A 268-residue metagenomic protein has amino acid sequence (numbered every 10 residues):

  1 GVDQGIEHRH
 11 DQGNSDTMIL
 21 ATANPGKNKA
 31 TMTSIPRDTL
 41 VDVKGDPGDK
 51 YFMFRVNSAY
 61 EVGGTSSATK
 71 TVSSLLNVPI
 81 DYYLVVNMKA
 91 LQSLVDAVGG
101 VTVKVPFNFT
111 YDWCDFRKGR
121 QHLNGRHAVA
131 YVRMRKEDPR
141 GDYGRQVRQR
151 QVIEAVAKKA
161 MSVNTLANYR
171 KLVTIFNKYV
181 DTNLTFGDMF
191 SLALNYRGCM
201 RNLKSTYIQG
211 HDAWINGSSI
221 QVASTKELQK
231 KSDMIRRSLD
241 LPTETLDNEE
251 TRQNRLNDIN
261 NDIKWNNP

Functional and structural regions predicted by a protein language model:
G1-P268: Non-catalytic, solvent-exposed segments at the cell envelope interface
